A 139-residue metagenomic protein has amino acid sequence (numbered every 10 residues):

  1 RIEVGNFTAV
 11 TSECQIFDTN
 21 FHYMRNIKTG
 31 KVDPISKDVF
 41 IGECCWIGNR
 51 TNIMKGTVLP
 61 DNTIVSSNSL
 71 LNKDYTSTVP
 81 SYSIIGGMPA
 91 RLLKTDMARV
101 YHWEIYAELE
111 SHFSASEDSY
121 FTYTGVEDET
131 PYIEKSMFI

Functional and structural regions predicted by a protein language model:
R1-N6, D33-P34: Right-handed parallel beta-helix/beta-solenoid
T11-I139: Glycine-rich hexapeptide-repeat left-handed beta-helix
